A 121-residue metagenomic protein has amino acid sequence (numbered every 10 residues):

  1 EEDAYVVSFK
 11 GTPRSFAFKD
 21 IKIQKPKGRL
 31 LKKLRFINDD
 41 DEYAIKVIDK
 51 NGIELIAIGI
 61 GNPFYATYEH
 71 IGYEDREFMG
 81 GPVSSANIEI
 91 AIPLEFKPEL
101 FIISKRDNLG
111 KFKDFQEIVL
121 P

Functional and structural regions predicted by a protein language model:
E1-P121: Extracellular glycoprotein-like low-complexity segments
